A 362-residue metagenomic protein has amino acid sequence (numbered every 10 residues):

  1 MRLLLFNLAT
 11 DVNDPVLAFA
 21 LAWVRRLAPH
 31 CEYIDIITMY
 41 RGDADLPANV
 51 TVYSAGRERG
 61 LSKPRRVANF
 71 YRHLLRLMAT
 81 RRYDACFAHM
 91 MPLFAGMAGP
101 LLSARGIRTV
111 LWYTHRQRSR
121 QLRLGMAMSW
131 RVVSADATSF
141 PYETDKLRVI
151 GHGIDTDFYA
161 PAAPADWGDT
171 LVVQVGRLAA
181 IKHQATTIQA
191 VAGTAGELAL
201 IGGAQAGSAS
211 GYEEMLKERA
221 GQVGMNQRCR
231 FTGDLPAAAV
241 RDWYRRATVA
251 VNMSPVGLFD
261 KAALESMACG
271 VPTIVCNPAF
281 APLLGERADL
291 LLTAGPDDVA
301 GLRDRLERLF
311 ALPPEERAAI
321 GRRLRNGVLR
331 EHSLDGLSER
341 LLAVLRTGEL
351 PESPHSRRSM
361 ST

Functional and structural regions predicted by a protein language model:
L4, A165-K182, T187-I201: Conserved donor-binding/catalytic core segment of Leloir-type glycosyltransferases
A18-R25, A179-G193, G211-E214: A conserved mid-protein helix/loop that constitutes part of the nucleotide-sugar donor-binding site
A44-L46, A199-Q227, A238-A239, W243: Short, structured helix-loop element that forms part of the nucleotide-activated donor/catalytic region
A162, A311-R346, E352: A charged, aromatic-enriched C-terminal amphipathic alpha-helix characteristic of glycosyltransferases across folds
D234, D242-A247: Short alpha-helical donor nucleotide-sugar binding micro-motif in glycosyltransferases
P255: Aromatic "clamp/platform" in nucleotide-sugar-dependent glycosyltransferases that forms part of the donor/acceptor
P272-C276: Short hydrophobic beta-strand element within catalytic cores of glycosyltransferases and related nucleotide-activated
R287-A300, E307-P314: Conserved acidic donor-binding segment of nucleotide-sugar-dependent glycosyltransferases
